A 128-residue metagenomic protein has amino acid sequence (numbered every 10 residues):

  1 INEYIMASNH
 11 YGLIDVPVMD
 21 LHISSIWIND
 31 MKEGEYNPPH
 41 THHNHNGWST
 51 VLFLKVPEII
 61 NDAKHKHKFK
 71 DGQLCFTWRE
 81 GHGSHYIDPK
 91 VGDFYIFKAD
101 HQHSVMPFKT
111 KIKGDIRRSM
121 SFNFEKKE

Functional and structural regions predicted by a protein language model:
I1-H43: Signature of the catalytic double-stranded beta-helix
S25-F97, H101-M106, I112-E125: Catalytic core of non-heme Fe(II) oxygenases with the double-stranded beta-helix
